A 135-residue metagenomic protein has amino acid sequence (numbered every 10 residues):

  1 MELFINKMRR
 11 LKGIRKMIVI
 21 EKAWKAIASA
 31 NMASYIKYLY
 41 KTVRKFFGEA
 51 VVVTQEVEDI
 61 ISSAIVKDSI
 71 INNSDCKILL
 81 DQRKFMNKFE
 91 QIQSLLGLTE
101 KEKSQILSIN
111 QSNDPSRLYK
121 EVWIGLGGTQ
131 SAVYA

Functional and structural regions predicted by a protein language model:
M1-R10, I109-A135: Conserved P-loop NTPase motor module
M1-S104: Conserved P-loop NTPase motor cores
